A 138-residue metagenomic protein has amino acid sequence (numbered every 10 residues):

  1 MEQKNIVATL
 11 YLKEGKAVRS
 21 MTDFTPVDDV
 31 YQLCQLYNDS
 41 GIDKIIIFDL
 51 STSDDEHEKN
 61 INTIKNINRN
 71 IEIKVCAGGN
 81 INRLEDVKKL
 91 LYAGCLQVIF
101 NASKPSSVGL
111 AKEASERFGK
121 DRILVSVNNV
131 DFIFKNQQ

Functional and structural regions predicted by a protein language model:
M1-I73, I81-E85, K89, I123-V125 (+1 more regions): Conserved N-terminal beta1-alpha1 strand-loop-helix module at the mouth
I42-D43, L96, N101, D121: Short acidic/polar active-site loop segments enriched in Thr and Asp
K65-N66, L96, R117-G119: Short alpha-helix boundary/capping motifs
R69, Y92, E116: Short, well-ordered alpha-helices that flank and scaffold nucleotide-derived cofactor binding pockets
A77: Conserved phosphate/oxyanion-binding catalytic-loop motifs
I81, K89-L110: Glycine-rich phosphate-binding active-site loops on the catalytic face of alpha/beta enzymes
V108-D121: C-terminal helical cap(s) of enzyme catalytic domains, especially alpha/beta-barrels
